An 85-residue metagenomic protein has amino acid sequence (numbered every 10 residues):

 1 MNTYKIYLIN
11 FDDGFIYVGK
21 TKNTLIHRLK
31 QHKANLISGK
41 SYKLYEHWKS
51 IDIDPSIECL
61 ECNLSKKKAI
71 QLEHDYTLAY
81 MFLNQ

Functional and structural regions predicted by a protein language model:
M1-Q85: Structure-specific nucleic-acid interaction/processing domains
